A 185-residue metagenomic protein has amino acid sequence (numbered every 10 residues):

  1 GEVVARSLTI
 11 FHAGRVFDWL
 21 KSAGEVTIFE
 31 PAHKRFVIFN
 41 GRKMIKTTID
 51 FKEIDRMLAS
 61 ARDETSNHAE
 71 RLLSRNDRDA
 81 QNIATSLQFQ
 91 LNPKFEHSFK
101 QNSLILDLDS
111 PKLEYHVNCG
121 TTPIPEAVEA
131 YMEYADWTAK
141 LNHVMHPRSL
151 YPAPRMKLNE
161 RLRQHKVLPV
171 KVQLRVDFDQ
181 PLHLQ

Functional and structural regions predicted by a protein language model:
G1-Q185: Extended soluble regions of mature proteins
